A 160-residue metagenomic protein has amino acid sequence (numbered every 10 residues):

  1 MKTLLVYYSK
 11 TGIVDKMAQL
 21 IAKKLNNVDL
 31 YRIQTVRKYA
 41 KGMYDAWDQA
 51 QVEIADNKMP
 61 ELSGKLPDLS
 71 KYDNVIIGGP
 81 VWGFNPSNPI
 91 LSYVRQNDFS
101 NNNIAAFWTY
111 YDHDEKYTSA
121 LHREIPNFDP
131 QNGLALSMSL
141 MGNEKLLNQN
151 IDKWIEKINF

Functional and structural regions predicted by a protein language model:
M1-G78, F84-P86, L91, D152-F160: N-terminal beta1-alpha1-beta2 submodule of the flavodoxin-like/Rossmannoid cofactor-binding fold
T3-Y7, N103, S119: Exposed, flexible binding/inhibitory loops of compact, secreted disulfide-stabilized domains
N27-D29, D129-N132: Conserved beta-strand segments of alpha/beta enzyme cores
A40-D45, T118-S119, K145-L146: Short aromatic-enriched loop/helix-cap "lid" or pocket-rim segments at secondary-structure transitions that line
L69-S70, R95-N102, I125-F128: Short, conserved loop/helix-junction motifs that constitute active-site signature segments in enzyme catalytic cores
W108-H113: Short beta-alpha junction loops
Y117-P126: Short, aromatic/basic amphipathic alpha-helical patches
Q131-F160: Glycine-rich phosphate/pyrophosphate-binding loop and the adjoining helix
